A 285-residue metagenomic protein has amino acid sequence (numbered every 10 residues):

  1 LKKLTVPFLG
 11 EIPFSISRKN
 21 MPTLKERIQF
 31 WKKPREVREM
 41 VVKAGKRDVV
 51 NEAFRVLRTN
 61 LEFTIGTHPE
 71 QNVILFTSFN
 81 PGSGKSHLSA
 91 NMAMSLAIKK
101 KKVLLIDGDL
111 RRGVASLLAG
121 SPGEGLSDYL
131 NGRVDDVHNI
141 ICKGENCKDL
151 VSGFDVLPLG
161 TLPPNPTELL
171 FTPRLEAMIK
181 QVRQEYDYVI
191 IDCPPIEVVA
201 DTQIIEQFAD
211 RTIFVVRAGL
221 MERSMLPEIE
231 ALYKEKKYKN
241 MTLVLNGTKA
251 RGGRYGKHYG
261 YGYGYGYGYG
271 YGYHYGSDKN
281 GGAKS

Functional and structural regions predicted by a protein language model:
L1-M92, A97-K101, G108-S127, N131 (+1 more regions): Short boundary/hinge segments that flank catalytic cores
K2-L4, L159, T167-G262: Conserved catalytic-core segment of NTP-binding enzymes
F63-T67, F76, N139, N165-P166 (+1 more regions): P-loop NTPase motor-domain active sites and their immediate coupling elements
G66-T67, S121, C142, N146-L150 (+3 more regions): Conserved catalytic network of the ASCE P-loop NTPase/AAA+ motor domain
Q71-L75, L104, F154-V156, Y188-I190: Residue-level preference for the first positions of well-ordered beta-strands
I106-G108, V215: The conserved SAM/SAH-binding core of class I Rossmann-like methyltransferase domains, concentrating on the hydrophobic
S127-Q181: Conserved Walker-type P-loop NTP-binding/catalytic site
